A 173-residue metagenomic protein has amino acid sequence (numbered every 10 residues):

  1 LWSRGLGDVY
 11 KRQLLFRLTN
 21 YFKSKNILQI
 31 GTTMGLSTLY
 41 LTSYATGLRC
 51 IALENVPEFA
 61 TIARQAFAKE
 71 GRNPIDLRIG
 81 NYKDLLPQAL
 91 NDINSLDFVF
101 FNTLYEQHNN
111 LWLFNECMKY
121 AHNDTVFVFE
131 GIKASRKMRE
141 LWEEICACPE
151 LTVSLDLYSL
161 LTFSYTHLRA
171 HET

Functional and structural regions predicted by a protein language model:
L1-Y10, H167-E172: Single conserved hydrophobic/aromatic residue that forms the stacking wall/gate of nucleotide- or nucleobase-binding
K11-K23: Conserved alpha-helix/loop element of class I SAM-dependent methyltransferases that forms part of the SAM/SAH-binding
K25-T33: Conserved class I S-adenosyl-L-methionine
R49-E54: Conserved SAM-binding motif I beta-strand of class I
T61-D92: S-adenosyl-L-methionine
N94-F101: Short SAM/SAH-binding signature in class I
H108-S164, L168-R169: C-terminal substrate-binding/active-site "lid" region of AdoMet-derived donor-dependent transferases
